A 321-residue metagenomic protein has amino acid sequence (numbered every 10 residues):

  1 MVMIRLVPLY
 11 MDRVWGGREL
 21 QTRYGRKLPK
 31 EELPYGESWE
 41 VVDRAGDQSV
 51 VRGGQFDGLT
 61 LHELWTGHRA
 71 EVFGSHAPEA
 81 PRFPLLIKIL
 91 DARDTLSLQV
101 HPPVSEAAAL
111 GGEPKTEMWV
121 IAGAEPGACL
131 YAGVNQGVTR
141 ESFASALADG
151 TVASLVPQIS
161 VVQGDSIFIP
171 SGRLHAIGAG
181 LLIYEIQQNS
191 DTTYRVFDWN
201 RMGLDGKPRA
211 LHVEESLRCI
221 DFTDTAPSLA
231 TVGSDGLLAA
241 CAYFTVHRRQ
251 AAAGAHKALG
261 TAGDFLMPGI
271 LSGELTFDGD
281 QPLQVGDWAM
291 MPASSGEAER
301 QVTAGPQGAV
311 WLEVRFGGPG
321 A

Functional and structural regions predicted by a protein language model:
M1-V138, D198-T223, V246, E313: Transition-metal
R82, L90-T95, P103, E113-P114 (+4 more regions): Ligand-binding loop in jelly-roll beta-barrel domains
I87-K88, L96, E117-V120, Q158-I159 (+3 more regions): His/acidic/aromatic-lined binding-pocket segments of jelly-roll/cupin-type domains and related regulatory beta-sandwich
V138-F168: Active-site glycine-rich loop that binds ribose-phosphate moieties when present
L147, L155, S166-F168, L174-T225: An exposed, glycine/acidic-rich loop-and-rim segment of catalytic or binding clefts
V156-F168, D278-A298: Short acidic-glycine-tyrosine-enriched beta hairpin
Y194-F265: C-terminal amphipathic alpha-helical segment
H256-K257, S272-D278: Short beta-strand segments in beta-sandwich/barrel cores
